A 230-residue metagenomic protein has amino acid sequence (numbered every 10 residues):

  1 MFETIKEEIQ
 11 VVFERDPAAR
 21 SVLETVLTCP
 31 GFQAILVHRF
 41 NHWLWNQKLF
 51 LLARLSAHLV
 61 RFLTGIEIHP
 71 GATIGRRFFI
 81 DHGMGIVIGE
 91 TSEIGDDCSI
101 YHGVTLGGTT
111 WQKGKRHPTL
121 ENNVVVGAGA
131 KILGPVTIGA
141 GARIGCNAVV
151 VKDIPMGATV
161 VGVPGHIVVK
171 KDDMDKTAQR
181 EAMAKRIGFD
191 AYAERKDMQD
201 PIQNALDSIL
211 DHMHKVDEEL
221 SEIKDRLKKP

Functional and structural regions predicted by a protein language model:
M1-L59, D175-P230: Terminal amphipathic alpha-helical/low-complexity segments used for targeting or macromolecular assembly
R61-V168, D173: Structural signal for interior beta-strand "rungs" in well-ordered beta-sheet cores of soluble enzyme domains
